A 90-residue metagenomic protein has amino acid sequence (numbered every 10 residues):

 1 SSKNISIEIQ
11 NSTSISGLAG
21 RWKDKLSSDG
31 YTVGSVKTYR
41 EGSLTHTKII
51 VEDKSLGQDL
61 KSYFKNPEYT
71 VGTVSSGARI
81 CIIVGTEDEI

Functional and structural regions predicted by a protein language model:
S1-T45: Extracytoplasmic/periplasm-facing segments of secreted or lipoprotein envelope proteins
K25, Y31-E89: BRCT (BRCA1 C-terminal) domain core and associated BRCT-interaction motifs
